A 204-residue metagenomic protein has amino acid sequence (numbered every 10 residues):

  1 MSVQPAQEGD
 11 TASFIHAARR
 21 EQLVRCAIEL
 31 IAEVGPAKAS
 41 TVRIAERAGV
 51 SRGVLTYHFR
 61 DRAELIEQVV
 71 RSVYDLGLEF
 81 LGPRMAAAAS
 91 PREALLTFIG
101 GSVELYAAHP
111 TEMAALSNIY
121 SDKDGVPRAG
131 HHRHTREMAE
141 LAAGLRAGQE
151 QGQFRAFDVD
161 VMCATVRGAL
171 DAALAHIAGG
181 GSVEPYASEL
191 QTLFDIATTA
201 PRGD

Functional and structural regions predicted by a protein language model:
M1-Q7, A89, E104, A108 (+3 more regions): C-terminal peripheral helix-coil segments that are non-catalytic and often amphipathic
R19-I28, I44, L65, V69-V73 (+3 more regions): Generic hydrophobic, amphipathic alpha-helix propensity
Q22, L30-E64, Q68: Helix-turn-helix
A37-K38, Q153-F157: Short, charged helix-capping/linker segments at alpha-helix termini
F59, N118-D124: Short helix-capping/turn signature of helix-turn-helix
Q68, E79-A108, M162-V166, A187: Hydrophobic alpha-helical connector segments
D75-L78, G82-P83, A108, A114-A115 (+2 more regions): Amphipathic alpha-helical packing segments from all-alpha helical-bundle domains
R84, L116-Y120, I177-G180: Secondary-structure edge/capping motif, primarily at the C-terminal ends of alpha-helices and the immediately following
